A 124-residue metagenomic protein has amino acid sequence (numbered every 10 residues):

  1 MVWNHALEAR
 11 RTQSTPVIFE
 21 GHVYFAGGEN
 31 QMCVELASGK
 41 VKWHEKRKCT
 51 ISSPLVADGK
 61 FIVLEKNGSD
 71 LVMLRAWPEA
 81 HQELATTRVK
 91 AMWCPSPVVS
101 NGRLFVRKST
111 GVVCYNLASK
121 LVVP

Functional and structural regions predicted by a protein language model:
M1-P124: Noncatalytic, solvent-exposed loop/strand surfaces of beta-propeller-type extracellular/periplasmic domains
